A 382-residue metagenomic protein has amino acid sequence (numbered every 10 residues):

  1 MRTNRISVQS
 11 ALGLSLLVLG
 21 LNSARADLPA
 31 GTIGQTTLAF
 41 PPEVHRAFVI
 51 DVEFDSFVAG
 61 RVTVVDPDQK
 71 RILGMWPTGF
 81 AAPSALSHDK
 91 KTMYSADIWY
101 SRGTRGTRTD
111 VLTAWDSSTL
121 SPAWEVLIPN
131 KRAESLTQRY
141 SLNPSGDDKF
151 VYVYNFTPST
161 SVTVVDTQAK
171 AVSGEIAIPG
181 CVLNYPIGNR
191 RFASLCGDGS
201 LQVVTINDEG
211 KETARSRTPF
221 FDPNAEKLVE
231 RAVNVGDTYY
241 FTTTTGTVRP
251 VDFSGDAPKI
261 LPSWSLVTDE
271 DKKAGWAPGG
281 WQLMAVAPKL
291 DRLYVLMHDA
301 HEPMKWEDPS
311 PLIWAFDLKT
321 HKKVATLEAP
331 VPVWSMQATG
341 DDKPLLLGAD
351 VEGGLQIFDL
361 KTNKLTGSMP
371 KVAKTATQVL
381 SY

Functional and structural regions predicted by a protein language model:
L28-G34, Q69-W76, F80-A82, S121-A133 (+6 more regions): A short beta-strand motif characteristic of beta-propeller blades
A30-A39, T78-D89, A133-N143, I178-R190 (+4 more regions): Repeated scaffold domains used in trafficking and secretory/extracellular systems, primarily beta-propellers
P41-F54, S95-T109, V295-S310: Short, conserved, GDST-rich strand-edge loop motifs in beta-rich repeat architectures
E43-R46, D89-K91, D147-K149, N189-R191 (+3 more regions): Short coil/turn segments that connect the beta-strands within blades of beta-propeller domains
E53-F57, W99-T104, P158-S159, G199-L201 (+3 more regions): Short glycine/acidic-enriched loop and turn motifs that connect beta-strands
D66-Q69, S117-T119, D166-K170, I206-E209 (+3 more regions): Short loop/turn segments that connect beta-strands within beta-propeller blades
L120-S161, A169-Y185: Asp-box/WD-like beta-propeller blade repeats and closely related beta-sheet repeat scaffolds
W276-L318, K322, T326-D342: Loop/turn-rich, solvent-exposed surfaces of beta-rich toroidal or solenoidal domains
